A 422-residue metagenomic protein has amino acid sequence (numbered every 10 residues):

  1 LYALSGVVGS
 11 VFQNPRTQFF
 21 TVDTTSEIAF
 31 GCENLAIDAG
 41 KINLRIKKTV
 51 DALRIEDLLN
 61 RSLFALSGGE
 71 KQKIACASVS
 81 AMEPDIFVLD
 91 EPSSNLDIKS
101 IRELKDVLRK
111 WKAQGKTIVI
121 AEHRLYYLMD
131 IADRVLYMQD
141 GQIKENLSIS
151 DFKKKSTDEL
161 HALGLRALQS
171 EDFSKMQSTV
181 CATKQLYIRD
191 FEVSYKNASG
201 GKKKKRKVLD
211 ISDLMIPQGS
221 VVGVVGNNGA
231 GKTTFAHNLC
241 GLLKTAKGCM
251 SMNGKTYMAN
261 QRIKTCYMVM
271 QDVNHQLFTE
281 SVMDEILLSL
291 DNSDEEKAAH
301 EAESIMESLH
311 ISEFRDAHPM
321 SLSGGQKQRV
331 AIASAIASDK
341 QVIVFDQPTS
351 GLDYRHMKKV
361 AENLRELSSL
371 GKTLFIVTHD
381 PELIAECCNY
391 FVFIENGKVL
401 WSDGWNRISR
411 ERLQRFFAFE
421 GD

Functional and structural regions predicted by a protein language model:
G40-L58, K297-F314: Conserved ABC ATPase "signature" region
S62-L66, E70, H318-L322, Q326: Conserved ABC ATPase signature
F87-D90, I343-D346: Catalytic Walker B motif of ABC-type/P-loop ATPase nucleotide-binding domains
E122-H123, T378-H379: H-loop/switch region of ABC-family ATPase nucleotide-binding domains
Q142-G164, K398-E420: Conserved beta-strand-loop-alpha-helix hinge in the C-terminal portion of ABC ATPase nucleotide-binding domains
V225-N227: The feature captures the beta-strand-to-loop junction immediately N-terminal to the Walker
C240: Helix-to-loop junction immediately C-terminal to a conserved catalytic motif
